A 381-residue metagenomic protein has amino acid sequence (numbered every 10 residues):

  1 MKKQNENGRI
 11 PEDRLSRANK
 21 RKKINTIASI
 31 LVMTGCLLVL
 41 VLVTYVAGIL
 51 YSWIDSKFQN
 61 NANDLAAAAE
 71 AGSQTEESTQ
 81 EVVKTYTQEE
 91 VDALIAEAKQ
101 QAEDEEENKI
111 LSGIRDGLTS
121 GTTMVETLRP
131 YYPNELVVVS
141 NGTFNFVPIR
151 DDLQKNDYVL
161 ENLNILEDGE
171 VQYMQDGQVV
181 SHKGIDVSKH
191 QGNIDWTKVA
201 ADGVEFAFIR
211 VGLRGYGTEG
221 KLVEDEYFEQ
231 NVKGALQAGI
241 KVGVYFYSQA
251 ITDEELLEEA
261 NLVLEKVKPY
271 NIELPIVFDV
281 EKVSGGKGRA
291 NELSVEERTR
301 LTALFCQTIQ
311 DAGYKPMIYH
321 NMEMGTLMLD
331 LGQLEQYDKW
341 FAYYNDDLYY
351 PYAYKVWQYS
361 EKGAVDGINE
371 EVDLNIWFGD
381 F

Functional and structural regions predicted by a protein language model:
M1, W53, K57-Q59, L118: Short, aromatic- and cysteine-enriched interfacial helices/patches that mediate contacts at lipid membranes
M1-I27: N-terminal Lys/Arg-rich, disordered targeting/topogenic segments
R9-L15, G113-G184, L334-F381: Functionally critical loop-and-helix segments that line ligand-binding/catalytic clefts of soluble enzyme domains
S29-M33, L40, T44-G48, S52 (+1 more regions): Alpha-helical oligomerization interfaces
M33-L38, I276, V280: GH16 jelly-roll
K57-A68: Juxtamembrane extracytosolic/periplasmic "stalk" immediately C-terminal to the first targeting helix
G177, S181-T299, Q310: Substrate-binding cleft of extracellular glycoside hydrolase catalytic domains
P269-I276, V280-F381: Surface-exposed substrate-engagement region within the catalytic domains of secreted or surface-exposed extracellular
